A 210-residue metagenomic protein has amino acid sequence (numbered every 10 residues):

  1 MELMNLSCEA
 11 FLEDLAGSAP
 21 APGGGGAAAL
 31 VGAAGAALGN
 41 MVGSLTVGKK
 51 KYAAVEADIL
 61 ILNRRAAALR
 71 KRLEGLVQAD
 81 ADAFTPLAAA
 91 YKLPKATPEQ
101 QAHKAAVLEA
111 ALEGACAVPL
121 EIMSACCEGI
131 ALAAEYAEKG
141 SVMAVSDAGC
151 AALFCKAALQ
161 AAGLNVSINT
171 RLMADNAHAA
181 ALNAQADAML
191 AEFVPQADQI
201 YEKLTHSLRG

Functional and structural regions predicted by a protein language model:
L3-P22: Short, hydrophobic/aliphatic alpha-helical segments
N5, G35, V77, A81-F84 (+5 more regions): Hydrophobic faces of stable alpha-helices that mediate helix-helix packing
G17-L38, A144-A162: Conserved phosphate/anionic-ligand binding catalytic regions in large, soluble enzymes, centered on
L30-A34, L62, L69-L76, A115-A125 (+5 more regions): Amphipathic alpha-helix face/heptad-repeat signature
L38-L45: A conserved active-site cap/scaffold subdomain adjacent to cofactor or substrate pockets
K50-A89, M189, Q196: A structural-propensity feature for long, helix-poor, extended segments
D80, F84-L153, A157, N169: Amphipathic alpha-helical interface segments
G129-L132, A144-L204, G210: Preference for long, well-ordered alpha-helical segments
